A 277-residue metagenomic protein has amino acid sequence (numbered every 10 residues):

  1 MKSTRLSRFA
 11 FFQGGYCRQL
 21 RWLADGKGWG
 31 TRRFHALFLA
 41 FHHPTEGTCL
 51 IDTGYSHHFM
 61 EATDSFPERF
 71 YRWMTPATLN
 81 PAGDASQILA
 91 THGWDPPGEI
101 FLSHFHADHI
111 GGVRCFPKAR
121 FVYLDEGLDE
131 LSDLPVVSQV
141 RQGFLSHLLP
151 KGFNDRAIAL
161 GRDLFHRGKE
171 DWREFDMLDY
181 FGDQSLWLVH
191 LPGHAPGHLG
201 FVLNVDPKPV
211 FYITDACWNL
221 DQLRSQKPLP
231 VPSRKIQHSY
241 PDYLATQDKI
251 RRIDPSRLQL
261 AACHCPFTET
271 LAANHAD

Functional and structural regions predicted by a protein language model:
M1-P76, K249, P255: Zn-dependent metallo-beta-lactamase
T4, G26-R33, Y123, D133-N154 (+3 more regions): C-terminal/domain-terminus segments
F11, L37-H43, C49, R162-D206: Core dinuclear metal-dependent hydrolase active-site scaffold
T48, R120, P209-F211: Hydrophobic "anchor" residues on beta-strands that sit immediately upstream of conserved functional sites
T53-Y55, F105, H194-A195, D215-A216 (+1 more regions): Active-site metal-binding loops of divalent metal-dependent hydrolases
D64-Y123: Active-site metal-binding motif and surrounding structural segment of the metallo-beta-lactamase
R72-Q87, D206-D277: Cap/insert and terminal regions of metallo-dependent hydrolase folds
A77-P96, E126-V189, K235-R257: Metallo-beta-lactamase
